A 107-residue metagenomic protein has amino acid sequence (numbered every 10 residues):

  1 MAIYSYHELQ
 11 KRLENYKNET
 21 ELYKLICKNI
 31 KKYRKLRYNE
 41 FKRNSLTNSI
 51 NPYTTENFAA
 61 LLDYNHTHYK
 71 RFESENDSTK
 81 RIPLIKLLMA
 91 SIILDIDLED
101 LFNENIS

Functional and structural regions predicted by a protein language model:
M1-R43, I50-N51: N-terminal flexible/basic segments that precede or flank functional cores
C27, K31, K70-R71, F102: Key DNA-contacting residues within the recognition helix of helix-turn-helix
K31, K35, D63, S74-N76 (+1 more regions): Residue-level detection of the helix-turn-helix DNA-binding "recognition helix"
N39-F72: Short alpha-helical DNA-recognition segment
N76-M89: Short, basic-rich loop-to-helix N-cap that marks the start of a DNA-contacting helix
I92-S107: Short C-terminal boundary/hinge segments that cap the last helix of small helical domains
